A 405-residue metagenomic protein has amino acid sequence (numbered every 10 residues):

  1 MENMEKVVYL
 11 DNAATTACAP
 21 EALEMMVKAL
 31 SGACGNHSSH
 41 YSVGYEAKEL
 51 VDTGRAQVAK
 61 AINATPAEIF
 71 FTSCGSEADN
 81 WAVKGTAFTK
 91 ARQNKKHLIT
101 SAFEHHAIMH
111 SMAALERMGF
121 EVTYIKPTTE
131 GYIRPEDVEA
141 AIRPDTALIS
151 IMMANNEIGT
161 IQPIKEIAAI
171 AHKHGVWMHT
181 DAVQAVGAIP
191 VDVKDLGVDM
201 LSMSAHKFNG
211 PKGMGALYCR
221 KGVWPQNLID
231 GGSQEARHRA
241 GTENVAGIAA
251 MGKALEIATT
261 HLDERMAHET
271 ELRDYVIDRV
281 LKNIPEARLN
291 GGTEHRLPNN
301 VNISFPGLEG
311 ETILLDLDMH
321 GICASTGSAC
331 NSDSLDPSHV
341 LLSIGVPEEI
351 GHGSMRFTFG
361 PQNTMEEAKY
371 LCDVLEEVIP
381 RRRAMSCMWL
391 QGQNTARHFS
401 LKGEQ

Functional and structural regions predicted by a protein language model:
M1-Q405: Pyridoxal 5′-phosphate
